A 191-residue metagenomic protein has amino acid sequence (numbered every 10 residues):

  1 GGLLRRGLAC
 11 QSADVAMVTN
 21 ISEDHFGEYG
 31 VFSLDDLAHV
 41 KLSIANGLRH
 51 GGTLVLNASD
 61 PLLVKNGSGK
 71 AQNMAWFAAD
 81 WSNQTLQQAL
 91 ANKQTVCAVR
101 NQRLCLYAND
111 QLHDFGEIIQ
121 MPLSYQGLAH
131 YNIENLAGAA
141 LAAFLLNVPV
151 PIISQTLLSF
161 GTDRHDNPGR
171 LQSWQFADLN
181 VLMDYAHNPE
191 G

Functional and structural regions predicted by a protein language model:
G1-K70, W76, S82-Q84, P189: Flexible active-site lid/hinge loop adjacent to a nucleotide/diphosphate and Mg2+-phosphate binding pocket
V31-A38, L42, G52, A71-E190: Adenine nucleotide phosphate-binding catalytic loops in nucleotide-utilizing enzymes
